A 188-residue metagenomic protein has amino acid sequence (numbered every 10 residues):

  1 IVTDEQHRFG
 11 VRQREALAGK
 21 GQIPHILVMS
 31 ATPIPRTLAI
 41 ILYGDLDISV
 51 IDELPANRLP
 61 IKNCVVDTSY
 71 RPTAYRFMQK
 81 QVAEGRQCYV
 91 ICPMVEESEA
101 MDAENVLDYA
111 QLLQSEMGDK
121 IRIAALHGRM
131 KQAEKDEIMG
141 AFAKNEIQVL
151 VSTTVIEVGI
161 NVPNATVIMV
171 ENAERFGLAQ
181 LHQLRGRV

Functional and structural regions predicted by a protein language model:
I1-V188: Inter-lobe coupling/hinge segments of SF2-like helicase ATPases
